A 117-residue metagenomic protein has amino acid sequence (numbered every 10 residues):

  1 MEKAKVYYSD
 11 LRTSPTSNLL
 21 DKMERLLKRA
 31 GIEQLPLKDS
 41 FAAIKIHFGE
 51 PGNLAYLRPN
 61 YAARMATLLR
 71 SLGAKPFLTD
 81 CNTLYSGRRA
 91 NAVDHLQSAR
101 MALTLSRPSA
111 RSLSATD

Functional and structural regions predicted by a protein language model:
M1-D117: N-terminal and secondary-structure boundary signal
